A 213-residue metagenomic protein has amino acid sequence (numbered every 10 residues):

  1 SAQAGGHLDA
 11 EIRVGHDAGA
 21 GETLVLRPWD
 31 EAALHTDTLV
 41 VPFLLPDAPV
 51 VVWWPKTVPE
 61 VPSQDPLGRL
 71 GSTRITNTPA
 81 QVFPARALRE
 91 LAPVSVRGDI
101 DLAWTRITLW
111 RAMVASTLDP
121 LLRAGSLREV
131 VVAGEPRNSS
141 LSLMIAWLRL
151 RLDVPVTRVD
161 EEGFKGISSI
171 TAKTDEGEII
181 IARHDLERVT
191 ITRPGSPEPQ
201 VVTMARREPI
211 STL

Functional and structural regions predicted by a protein language model:
S1-A2, P59-P62, N138-S140: Short, charged/polar "capping" segments at the starts of alpha-helices and the immediately preceding loops
S1-A2, W53-P55, N77-Q81, P155-G166: A generic structural motif
S1-W53: An N-terminal, globular interaction/scaffold subdomain
H7-R13, L39, P62-R69, M144-W147: Short, aromatic/basic amphipathic alpha-helical patches
D9-R13, G68-Q81, G98, T171-D185: Acidic, Ser/Thr-rich peripheral helices and adjacent loops at domain boundaries
D37-R111, A115-L118: Contiguous mid-protein beta-loop-alpha structural module that forms a pocket-lining wall or clamp of enzyme active
A103-V159, K165-I170: ATP/pyrophosphate-binding catalytic subdomain of soluble kinases
L152, F164-G166, K173-L213: Long, compositionally biased intrinsically disordered terminal regions
